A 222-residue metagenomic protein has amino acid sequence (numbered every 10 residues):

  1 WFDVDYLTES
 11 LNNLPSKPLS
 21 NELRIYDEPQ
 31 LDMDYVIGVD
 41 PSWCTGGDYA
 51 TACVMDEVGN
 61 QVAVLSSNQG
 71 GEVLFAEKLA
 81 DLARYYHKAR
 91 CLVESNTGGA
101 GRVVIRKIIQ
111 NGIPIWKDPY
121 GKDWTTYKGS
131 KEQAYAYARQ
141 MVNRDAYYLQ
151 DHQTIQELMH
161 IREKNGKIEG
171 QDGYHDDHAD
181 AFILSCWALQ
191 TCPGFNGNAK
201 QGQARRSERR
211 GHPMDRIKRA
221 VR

Functional and structural regions predicted by a protein language model:
W1-K128, E132, A136, Q140 (+1 more regions): RNase H-like, metal-dependent nuclease domains and their acidic two-metal-ion catalytic environment used
